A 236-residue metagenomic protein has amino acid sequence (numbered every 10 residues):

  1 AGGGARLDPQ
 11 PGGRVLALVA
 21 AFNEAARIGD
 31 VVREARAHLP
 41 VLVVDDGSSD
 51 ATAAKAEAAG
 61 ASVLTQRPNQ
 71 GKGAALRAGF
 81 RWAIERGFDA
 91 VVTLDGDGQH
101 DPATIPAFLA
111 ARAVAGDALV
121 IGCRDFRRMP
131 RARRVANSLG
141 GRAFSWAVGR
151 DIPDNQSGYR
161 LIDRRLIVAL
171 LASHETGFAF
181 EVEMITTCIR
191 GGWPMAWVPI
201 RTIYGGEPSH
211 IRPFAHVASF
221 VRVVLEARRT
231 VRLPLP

Functional and structural regions predicted by a protein language model:
A1-V15, R142, A147-G149, S173-P236: Hydrophobic helical membrane-anchoring modules
G13-V15, R33-V43, A51: Short loop->beta transition adjacent to catalytic acidic/histidine clusters or analogous donor-positioning motifs
L16-A20, T65: Short hydrophobic beta-strand elements that form part of the catalytic alpha/beta core underpinning NDP-sugar/donor
V19-A37: Short, well-formed alpha-helical segments that are part of the catalytic scaffolds of diverse glycosyltransferases
A26-D30, D50-A59: Acidic helix N-cap motif at the loop->helix transition within catalytic regions of sugar-transfer enzymes
D45-A54, G98-Q99: A conserved acidic beta->alpha catalytic loop
R67-E85, P102-F178, I203-A215, S219-R222: Acceptor/aglycone-binding surface of glycosyltransferases and processive sugar-polymer synthases
F88-Q99: Short beta-strand-to-loop acidic/aromatic patch adjacent to the donor-nucleotide binding site
